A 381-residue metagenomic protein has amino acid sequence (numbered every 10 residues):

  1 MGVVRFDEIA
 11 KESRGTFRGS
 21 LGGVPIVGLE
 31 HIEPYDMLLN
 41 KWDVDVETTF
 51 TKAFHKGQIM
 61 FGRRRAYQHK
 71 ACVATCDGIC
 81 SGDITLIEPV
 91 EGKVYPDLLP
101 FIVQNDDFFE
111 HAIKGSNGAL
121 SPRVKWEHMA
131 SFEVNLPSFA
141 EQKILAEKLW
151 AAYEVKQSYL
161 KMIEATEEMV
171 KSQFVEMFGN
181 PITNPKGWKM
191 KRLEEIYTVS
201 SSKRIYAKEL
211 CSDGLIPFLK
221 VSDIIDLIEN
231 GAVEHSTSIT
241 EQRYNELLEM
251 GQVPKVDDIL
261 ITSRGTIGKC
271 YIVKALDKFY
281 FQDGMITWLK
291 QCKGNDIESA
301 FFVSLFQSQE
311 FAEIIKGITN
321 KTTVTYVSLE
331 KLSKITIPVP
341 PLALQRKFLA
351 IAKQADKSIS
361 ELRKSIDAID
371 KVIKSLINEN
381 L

Functional and structural regions predicted by a protein language model:
M1-L38, W42, T48-K52, Y67 (+1 more regions): Low-complexity, Lys/Gly-biased intrinsically disordered segments
M1-R18, S131-E147, M162-K203, D213-L215 (+3 more regions): Non-catalytic DNA-recognition/assembly elements of restriction-modification systems
G2, R64, G78-T85, N117-A140 (+3 more regions): A short glycine-rich beta-alpha junction/loop motif
L39-T49, T240-E249: Short alpha-helix capping/helix-loop boundary micro-motifs
D45-T48, V73, G118, I205 (+2 more regions): Short, solvent-exposed loop/turn positions at domain surfaces that link secondary-structure elements or cap domain
I59-Q104, K220-V221, Q242, E246-Q307 (+1 more regions): A short beta-sheet element
